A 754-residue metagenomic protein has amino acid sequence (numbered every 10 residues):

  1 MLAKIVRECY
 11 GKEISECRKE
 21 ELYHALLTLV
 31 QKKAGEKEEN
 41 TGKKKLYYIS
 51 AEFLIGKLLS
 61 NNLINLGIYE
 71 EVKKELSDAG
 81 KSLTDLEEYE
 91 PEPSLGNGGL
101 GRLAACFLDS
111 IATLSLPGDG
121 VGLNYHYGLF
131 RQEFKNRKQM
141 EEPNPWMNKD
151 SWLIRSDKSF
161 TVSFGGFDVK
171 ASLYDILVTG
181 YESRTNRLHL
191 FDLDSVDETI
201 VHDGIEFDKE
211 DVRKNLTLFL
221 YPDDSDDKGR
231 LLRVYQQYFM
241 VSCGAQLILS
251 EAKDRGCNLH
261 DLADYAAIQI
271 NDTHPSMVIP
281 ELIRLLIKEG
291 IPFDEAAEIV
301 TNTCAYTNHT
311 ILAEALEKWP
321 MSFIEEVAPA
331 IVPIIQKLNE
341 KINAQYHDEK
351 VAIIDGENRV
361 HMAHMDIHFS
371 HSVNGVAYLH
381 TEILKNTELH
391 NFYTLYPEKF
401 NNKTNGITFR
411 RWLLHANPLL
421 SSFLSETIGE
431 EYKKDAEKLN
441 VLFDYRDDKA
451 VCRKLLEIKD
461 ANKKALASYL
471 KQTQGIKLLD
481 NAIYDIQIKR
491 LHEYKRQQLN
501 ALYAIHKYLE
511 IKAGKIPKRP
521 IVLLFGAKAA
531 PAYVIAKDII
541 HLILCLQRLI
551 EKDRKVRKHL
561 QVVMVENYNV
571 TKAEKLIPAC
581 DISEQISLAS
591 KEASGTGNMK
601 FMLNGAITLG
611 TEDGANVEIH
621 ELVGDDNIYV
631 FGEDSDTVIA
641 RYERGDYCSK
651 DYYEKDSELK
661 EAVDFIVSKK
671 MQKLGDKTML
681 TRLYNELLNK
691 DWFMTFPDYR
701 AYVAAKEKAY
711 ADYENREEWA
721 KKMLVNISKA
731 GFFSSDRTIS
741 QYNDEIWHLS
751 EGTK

Functional and structural regions predicted by a protein language model:
M1-K754: A conserved ligand/cofactor-binding region detector
